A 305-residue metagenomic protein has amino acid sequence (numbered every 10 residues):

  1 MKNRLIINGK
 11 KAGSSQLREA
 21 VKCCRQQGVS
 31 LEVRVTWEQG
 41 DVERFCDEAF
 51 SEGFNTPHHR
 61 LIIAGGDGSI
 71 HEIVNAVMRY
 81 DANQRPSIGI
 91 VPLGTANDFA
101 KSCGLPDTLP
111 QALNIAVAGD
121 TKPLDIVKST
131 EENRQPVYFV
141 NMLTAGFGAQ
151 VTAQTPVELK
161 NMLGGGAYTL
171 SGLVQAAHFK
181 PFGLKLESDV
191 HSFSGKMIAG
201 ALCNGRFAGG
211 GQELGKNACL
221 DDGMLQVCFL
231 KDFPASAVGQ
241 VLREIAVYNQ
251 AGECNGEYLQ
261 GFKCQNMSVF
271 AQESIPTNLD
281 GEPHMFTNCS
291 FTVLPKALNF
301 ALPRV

Functional and structural regions predicted by a protein language model:
M1-A64, H71, N75, P110: ATP/NTP phosphate-donor binding region
I7-K10, L93, L230-D232, P303: Cofactor-binding loop segments of dinucleotide-utilizing enzymes, especially the Rossmann-like FAD- and NAD(P)+-binding
A12-S15, T36, M78-I198: Catalytic core of DAGKc-family lipid kinases
Q16, E72-V74, A100-S102, G211-Q212 (+2 more regions): Short glycine-/acidic-enriched loop or helix-start segments at secondary-structure transitions that form or flank
T144, G148, A201-G215, P283: Glycine-rich phosphate/pyrophosphate-binding beta-alpha loops
G148-V151, S194-G195, A208-G211, A235-G239: Short acidic/glycine-rich loop or secondary-structure boundary segments that cap or lie
L159-A167, K216-A237: Gly/Ser/Thr-rich active-site loops/lids in small-molecule metabolic enzymes that frequently grip phosphoryl groups
S188, S194, C219, F229-V305: ATP/nucleoside-binding phosphotransfer catalytic cores, i.e., glycine-rich phosphate-binding loops
